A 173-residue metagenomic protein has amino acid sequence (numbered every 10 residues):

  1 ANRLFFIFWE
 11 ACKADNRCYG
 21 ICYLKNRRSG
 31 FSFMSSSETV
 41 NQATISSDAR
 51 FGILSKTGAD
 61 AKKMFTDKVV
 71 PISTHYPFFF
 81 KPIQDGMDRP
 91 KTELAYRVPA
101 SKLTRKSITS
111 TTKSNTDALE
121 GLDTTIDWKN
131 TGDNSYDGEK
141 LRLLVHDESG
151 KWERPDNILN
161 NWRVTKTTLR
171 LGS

Functional and structural regions predicted by a protein language model:
A1-S173: Phosphate/NTP-binding elements of NTP-utilizing enzymes
